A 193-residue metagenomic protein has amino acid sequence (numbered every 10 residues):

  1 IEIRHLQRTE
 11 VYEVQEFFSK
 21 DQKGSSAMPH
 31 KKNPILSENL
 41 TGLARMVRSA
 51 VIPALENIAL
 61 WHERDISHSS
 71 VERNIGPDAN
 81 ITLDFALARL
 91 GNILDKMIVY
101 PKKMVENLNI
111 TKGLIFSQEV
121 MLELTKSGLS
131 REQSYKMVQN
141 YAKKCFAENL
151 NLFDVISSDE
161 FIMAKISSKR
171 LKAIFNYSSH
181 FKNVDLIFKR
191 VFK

Functional and structural regions predicted by a protein language model:
I1-R8: Active-site-proximal alpha-helical scaffold in enzymes
E2, E16, E38: Acidic-residue sensor for enzyme active/binding pockets
E10, M28-K193: Glycine-rich cofactor/substrate-binding loops
E16-H30: Acidic/histidine-rich catalytic neighborhood
